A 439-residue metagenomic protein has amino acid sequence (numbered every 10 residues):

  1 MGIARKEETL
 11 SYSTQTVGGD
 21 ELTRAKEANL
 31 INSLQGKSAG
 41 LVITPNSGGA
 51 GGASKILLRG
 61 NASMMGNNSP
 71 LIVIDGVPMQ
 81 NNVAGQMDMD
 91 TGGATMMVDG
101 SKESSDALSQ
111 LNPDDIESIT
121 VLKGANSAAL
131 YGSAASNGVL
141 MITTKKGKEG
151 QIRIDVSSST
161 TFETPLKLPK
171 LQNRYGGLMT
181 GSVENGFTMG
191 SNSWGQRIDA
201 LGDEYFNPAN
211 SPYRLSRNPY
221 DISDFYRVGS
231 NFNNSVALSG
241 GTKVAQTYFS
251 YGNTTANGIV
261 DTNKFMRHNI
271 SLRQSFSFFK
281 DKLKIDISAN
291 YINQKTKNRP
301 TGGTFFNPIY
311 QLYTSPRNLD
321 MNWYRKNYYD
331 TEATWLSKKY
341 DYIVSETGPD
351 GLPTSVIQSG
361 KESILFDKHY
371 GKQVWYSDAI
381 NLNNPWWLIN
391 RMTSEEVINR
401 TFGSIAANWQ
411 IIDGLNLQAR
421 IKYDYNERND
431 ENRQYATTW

Functional and structural regions predicted by a protein language model:
M1-T23, I31: Short, acidic, small-residue-rich periplasmic hinge/interaction motif at the N-terminus of Gram-negative outer-membrane
E7, K37, G49-S54, M64-P70 (+9 more regions): Residues embedded in well-ordered regular secondary structure
E7, L34, L41, G76 (+2 more regions): Non-catalytic regulatory/gating segments with a bias toward low-complexity or hydrophobic composition
K55-L57, V139-M141, N233-S235, N269-R273 (+2 more regions): Membrane-embedded beta-strand positions in outer-membrane beta-barrel channels/transporters
P113-L122: Phosphoinositide-dependent membrane-docking surfaces
P169, G258-S271, N290-I292, K297-G303 (+2 more regions): Small-side-chain secondary-structure face that scaffolds active or pore-lining regions
Q294-D320: Outer-membrane beta-barrel translocator/channel fold
